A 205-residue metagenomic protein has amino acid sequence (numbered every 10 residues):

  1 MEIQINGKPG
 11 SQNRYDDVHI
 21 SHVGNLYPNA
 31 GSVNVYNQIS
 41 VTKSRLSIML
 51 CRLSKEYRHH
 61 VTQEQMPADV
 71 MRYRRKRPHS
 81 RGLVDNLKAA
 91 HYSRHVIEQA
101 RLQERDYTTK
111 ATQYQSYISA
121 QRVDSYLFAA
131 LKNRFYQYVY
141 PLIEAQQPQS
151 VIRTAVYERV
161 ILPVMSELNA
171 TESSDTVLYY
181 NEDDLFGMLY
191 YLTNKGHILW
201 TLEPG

Functional and structural regions predicted by a protein language model:
M1-S44, I48: Long, low-complexity intrinsically disordered regions enriched in small/polar and proline/glycine residues
M49-G205: Long, low-complexity, intrinsically disordered terminal regions
